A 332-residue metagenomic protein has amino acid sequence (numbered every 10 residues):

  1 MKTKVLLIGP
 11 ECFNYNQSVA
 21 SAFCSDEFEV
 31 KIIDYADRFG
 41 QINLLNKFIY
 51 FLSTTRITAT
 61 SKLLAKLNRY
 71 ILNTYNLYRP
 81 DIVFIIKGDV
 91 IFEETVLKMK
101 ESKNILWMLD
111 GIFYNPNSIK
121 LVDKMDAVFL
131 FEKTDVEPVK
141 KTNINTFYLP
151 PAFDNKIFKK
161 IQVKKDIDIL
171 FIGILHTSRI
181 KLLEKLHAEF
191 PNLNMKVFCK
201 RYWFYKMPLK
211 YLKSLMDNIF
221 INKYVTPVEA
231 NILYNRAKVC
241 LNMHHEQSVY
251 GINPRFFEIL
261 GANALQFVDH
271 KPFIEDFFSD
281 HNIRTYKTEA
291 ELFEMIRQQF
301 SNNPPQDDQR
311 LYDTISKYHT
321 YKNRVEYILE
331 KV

Functional and structural regions predicted by a protein language model:
K2-S53, L64-Y70, I86-V90, T95 (+2 more regions): Nucleotide-sugar donor-binding catalytic core of glycosyltransferases
T58-P80: An amphipathic, basic-hydrophobic alpha-helix
L72-N76, V96-K98, Y114: Catalytic alpha-helical scaffold of carbohydrate-active enzymes acting on polysaccharides/glycoconjugates
I82-K87, L97-G111: Active-site proximal beta-strand in glycosyltransferases
N282-E289, Q298-N302: Conserved acidic donor-binding segment of nucleotide-sugar-dependent glycosyltransferases
F300-V332: A charged, aromatic-enriched C-terminal amphipathic alpha-helix characteristic of glycosyltransferases across folds
